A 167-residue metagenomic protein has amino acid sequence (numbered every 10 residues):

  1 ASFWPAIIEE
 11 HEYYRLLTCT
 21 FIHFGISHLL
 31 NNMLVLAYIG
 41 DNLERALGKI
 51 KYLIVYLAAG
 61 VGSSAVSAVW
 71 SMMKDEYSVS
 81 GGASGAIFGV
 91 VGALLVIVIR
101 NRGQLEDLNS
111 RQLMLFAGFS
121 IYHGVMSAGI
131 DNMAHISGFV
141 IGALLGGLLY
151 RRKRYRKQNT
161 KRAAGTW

Functional and structural regions predicted by a protein language model:
A1-W167: A detector for small-residue-rich transmembrane helices and their helix-helix packing motifs
